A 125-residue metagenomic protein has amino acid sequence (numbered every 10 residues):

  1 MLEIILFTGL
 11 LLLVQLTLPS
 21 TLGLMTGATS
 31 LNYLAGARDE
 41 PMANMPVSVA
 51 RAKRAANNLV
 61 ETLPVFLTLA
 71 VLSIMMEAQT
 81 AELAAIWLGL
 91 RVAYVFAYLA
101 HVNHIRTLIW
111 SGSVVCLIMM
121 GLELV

Functional and structural regions predicted by a protein language model:
M1-R38: N-terminal signal-anchor transmembrane alpha helix
F7-L10, A85, G89, L108 (+1 more regions): Hydrophobic residues within alpha-helical transmembrane segments of multi-pass solute transporters/permease subunits
T21, V92-H101: C-terminal ends of transmembrane helices
M45-V60: A loop-to-helix transmembrane entry motif
N57-A70: Core segments of transmembrane alpha-helices that mediate helix-helix packing or line hydrophobic substrate/ligand
M75-L88: Structural signature of hydrophobic alpha-helical transmembrane segments
W110-L124: Small-residue-rich segments of transmembrane alpha-helices in multi-pass membrane proteins, especially helix faces
